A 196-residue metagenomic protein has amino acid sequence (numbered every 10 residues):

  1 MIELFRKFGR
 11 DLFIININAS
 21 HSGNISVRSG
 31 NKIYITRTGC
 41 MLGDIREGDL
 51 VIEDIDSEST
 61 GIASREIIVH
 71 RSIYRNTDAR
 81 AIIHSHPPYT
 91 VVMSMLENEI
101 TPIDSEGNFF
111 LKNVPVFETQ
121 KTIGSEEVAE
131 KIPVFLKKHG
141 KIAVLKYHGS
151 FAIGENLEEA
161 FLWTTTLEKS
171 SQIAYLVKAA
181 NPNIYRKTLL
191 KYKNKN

Functional and structural regions predicted by a protein language model:
M1-N196: Glycine-rich flexible loops
